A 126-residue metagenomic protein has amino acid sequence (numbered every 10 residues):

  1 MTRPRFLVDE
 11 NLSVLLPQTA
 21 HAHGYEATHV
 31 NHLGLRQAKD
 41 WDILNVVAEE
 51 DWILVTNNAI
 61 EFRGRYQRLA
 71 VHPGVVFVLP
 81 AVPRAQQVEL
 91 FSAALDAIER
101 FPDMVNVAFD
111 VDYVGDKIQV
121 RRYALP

Functional and structural regions predicted by a protein language model:
M1-V8, D96, K117-V120: Extreme N-terminal tail/first-helix region
T2-I53: N-terminal first-folded block
E10, T56-I60, P80: Short secondary-structure boundary segments
H29, V76-L79, D110: Structural signal for conserved beta-strand scaffold positions within catalytic alpha/beta enzyme cores
D51-R65: Acidic, metal-binding active-site segment of PIN/NYN-like and related structure-specific nucleases
F62-A94: Mid-chain, well-packed structural core segment of small domains
A97-P126: Charged phosphate-binding loop/patch that engages nucleotide di/tri-phosphates or the phosphate backbone of nucleic
